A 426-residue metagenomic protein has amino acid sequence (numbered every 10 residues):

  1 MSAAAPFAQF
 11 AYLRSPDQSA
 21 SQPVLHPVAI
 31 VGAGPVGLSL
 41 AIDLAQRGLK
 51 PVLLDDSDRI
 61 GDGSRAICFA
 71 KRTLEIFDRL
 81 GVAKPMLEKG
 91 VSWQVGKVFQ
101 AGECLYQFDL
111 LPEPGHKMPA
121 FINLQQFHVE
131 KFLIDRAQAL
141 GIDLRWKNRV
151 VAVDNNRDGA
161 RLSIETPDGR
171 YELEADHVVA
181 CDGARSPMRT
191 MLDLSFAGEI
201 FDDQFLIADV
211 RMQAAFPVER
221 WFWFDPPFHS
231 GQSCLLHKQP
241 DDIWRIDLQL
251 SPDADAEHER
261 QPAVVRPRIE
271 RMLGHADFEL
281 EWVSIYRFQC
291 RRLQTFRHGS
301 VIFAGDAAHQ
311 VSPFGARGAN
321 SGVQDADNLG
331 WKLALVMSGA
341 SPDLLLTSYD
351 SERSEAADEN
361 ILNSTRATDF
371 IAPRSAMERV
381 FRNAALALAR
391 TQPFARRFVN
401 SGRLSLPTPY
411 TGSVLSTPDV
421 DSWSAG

Functional and structural regions predicted by a protein language model:
M1-V31, I42, Q46-R47, Q100-E103 (+5 more regions): Helical substrate-recognition/capping region of FAD-dependent monooxygenase/halogenase enzymes
F7-Q9, K89, D242, A256-S321 (+2 more regions): FAD/FMN-dependent oxidoreductases across multiple families
V24-H26, D168-H177: Core beta-strand elements of the Rossmann-like FAD/NAD(P) dinucleotide-binding domain in flavoenzyme oxidoreductases
A33-I42, Q46-G48, L133, A180 (+3 more regions): Conserved mid-domain beta->alpha element of the FAD-binding
A45-R65: Glycine-rich FAD pyrophosphate-binding loop
D62-L140: Active-site-adjacent segment of FAD-dependent monooxygenases/related oxidoreductases
D135, I142, H177, C181-C290: Conserved FAD-binding catalytic core of PHBH/FMO-like flavoproteins
W146-R161, S284: A conserved short coil-to-beta-strand element within the FAD-binding core of flavoproteins
